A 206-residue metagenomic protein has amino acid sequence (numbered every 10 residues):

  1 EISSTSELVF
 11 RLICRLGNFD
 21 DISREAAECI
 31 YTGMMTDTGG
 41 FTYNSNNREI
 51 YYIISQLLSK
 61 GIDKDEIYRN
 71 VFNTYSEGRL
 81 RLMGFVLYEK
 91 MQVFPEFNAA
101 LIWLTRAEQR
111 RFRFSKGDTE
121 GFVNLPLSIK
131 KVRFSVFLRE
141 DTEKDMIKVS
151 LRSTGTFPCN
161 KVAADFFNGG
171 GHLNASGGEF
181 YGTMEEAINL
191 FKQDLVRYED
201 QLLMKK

Functional and structural regions predicted by a protein language model:
E1-I53: Short alpha-helices
T38-F166, G171-K206: Hydrophobic helix-and-loop "lid/oligomerization" segment in the mid-to-C-terminal part of catalytic domains
